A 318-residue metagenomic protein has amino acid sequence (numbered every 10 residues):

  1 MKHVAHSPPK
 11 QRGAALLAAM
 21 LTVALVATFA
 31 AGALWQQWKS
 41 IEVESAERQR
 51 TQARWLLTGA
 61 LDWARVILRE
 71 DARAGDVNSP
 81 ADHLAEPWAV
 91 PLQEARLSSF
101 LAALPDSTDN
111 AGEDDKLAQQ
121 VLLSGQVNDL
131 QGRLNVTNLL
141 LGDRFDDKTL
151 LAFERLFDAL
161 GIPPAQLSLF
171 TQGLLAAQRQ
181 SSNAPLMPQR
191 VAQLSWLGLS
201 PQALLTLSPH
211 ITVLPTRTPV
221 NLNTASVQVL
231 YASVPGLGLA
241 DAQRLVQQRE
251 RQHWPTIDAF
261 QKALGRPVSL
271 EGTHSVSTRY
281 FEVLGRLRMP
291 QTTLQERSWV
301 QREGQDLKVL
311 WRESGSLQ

Functional and structural regions predicted by a protein language model:
K2-P8, A14-Q318: Compositionally biased linear targeting/interaction segments
